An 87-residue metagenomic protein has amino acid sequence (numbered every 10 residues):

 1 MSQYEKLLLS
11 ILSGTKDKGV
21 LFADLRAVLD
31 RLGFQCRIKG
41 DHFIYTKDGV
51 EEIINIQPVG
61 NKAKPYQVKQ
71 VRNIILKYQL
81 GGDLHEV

Functional and structural regions predicted by a protein language model:
S2-K39, D48-V87: Basic nucleic-acid-binding interfaces
H42-I44: Major-groove recognition helix of helix-turn-helix-like DNA-binding domains
